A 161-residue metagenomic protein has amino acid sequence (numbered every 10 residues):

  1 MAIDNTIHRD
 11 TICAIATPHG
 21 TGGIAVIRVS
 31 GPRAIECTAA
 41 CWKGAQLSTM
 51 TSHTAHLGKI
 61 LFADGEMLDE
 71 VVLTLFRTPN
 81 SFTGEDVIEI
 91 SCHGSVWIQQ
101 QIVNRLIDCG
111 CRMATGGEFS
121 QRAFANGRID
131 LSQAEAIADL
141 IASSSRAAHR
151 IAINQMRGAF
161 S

Functional and structural regions predicted by a protein language model:
M1-R150, N154, G158: A glycine-rich (often HGG/GG-containing) alpha/beta subdomain
